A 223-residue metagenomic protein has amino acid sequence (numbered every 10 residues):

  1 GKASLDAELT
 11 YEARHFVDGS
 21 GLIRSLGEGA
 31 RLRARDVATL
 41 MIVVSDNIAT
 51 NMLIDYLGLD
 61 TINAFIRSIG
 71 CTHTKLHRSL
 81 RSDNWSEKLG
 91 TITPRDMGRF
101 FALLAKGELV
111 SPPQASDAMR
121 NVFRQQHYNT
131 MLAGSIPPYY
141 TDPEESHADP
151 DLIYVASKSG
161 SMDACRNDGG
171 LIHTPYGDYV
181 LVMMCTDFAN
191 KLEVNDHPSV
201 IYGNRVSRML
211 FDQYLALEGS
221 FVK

Functional and structural regions predicted by a protein language model:
G1-H15, P112-A115: Short, well-structured active-site flanking segments
R14-F16, L59, R81, T174 (+1 more regions): Solvent-exposed coil/turn segments that connect beta secondary-structure elements in extracytoplasmic/periplasmic
R14-N51, L59, G90-T93: Conserved catalytic neighborhood of penicillin-recognizing serine enzymes
L22, R33-V37, V44-A49, S79-W85 (+3 more regions): Flexible glycine/proline-enriched surface loops and loop-helix/loop-strand junctions
L40, H73-H77, V180-M183: Structural recognition of the beta-strand scaffold that forms the well-ordered cores of secreted hydrolase catalytic
N51-V110: Mid-domain, small-residue-enriched loop/turn segments at the edges of structured enzyme/sensor domains
Y56, L103-D142, H147-I153, K158-K223: Structured C-terminal helix/loop/strand segments within mature extracytoplasmic catalytic/sensor domains
